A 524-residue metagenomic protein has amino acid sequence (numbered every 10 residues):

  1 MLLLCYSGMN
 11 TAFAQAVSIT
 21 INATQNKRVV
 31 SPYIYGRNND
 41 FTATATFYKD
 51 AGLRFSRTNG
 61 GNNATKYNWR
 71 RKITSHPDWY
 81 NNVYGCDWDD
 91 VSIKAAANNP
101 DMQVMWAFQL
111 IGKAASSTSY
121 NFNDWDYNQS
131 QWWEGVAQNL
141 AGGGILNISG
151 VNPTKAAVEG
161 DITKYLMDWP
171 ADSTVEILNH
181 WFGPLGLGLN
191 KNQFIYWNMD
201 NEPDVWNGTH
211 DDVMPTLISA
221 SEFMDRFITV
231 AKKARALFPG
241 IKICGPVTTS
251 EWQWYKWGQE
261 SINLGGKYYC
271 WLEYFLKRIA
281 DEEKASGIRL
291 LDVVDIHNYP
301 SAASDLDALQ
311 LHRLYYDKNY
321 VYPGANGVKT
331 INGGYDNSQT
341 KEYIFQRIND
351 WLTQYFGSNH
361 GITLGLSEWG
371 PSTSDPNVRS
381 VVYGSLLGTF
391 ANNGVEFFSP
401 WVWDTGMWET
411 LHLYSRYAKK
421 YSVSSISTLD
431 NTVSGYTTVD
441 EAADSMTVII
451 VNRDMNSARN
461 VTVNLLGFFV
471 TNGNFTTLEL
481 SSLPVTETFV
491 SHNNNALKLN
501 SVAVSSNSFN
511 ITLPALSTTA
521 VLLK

Functional and structural regions predicted by a protein language model:
M9-A14: Sec/Tat signal peptide C-region and signal peptidase I cleavage site
A16-L306, Q310: N-terminal catalytic cores of secreted or lumenal carbohydrate-active enzymes
R37, M199, I243, V294 (+5 more regions): Conserved, mostly hydrophobic/aromatic
T163, F469-L513: Acidic, Ser/Thr/Pro-rich beta/coil linker or hinge segments at domain junctions
D204, G208-D211, G245-I262, P323-G334 (+1 more regions): Active-site clefts of carbohydrate-active enzymes
I228-A236, Y299-G370: Glycoside hydrolase catalytic-domain groove-lining segments
S304-A308, N359-Y436, E441-A443: Aromatic/acidic polysaccharide-binding cleft in carbohydrate-active enzymes
N431-T471, L480, S517-L522: Carbohydrate-binding surface patches
